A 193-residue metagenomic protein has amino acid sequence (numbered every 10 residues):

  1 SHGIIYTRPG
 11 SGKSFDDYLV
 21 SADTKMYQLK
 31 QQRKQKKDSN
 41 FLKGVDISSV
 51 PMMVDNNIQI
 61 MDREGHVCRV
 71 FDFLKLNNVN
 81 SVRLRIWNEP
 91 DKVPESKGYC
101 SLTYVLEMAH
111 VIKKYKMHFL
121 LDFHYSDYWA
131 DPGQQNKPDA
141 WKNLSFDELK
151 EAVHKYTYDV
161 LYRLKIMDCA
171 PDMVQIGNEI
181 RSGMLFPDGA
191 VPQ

Functional and structural regions predicted by a protein language model:
S1-I5: PAS-family sensory domains
T7-K37: Catalytic cores and conserved motifs of cyclic dinucleotide signaling enzymes
D38-F73: Boundary/entry segment of secreted carbohydrate-active catalytic domains
F41, N78, K116, C169-A170: Short loop/turn motifs at secondary-structure junctions
L42-I47, V82-L84, F119-F123, D172-I176: Hydrophobic faces of well-ordered beta-strands that scaffold small-molecule active sites in alpha/beta enzyme cores
I47-V50, W87-E89, H124-Y128, I176-R181: Active-site beta-loop-alpha junctions enriched in small/polar residues
H66-A130, P138, P192-Q193: Aromatic-lined substrate-binding rim segments of carbohydrate-active enzymes
S101-L106, D131-Q193: Active-site cleft segment of glycoside hydrolase catalytic domains centered on the general acid/base Glu
